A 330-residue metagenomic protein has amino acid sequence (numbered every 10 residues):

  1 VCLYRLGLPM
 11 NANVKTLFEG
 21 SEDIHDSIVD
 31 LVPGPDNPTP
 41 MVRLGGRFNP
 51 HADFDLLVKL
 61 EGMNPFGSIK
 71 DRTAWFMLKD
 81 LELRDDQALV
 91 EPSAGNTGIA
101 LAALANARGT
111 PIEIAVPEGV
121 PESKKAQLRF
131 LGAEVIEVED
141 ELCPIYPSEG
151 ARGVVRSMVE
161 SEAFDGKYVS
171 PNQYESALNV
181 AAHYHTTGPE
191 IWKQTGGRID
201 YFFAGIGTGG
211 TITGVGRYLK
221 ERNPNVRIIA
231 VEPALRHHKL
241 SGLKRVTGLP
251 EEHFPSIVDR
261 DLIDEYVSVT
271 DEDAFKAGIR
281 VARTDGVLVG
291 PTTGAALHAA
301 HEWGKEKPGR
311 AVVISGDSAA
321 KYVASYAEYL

Functional and structural regions predicted by a protein language model:
V1-L330: PLP-dependent amino-acid enzyme catalytic core
